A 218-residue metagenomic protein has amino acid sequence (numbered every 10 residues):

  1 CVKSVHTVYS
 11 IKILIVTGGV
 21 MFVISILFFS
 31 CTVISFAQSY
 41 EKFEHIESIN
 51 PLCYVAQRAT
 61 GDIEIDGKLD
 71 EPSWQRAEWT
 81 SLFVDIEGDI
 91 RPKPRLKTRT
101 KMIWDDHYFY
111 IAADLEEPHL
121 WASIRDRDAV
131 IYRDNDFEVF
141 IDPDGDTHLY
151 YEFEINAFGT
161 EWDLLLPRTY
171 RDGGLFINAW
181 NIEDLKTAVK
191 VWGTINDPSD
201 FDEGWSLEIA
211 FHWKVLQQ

Functional and structural regions predicted by a protein language model:
C1-V20: Short, Lys/Arg-enriched N-terminal segments with co-localized hydrophobic residues within the first ~10-30 amino acids
I11-K12, S30, T60, E152: Exposed boundary/loop context
F22-V33: Sec-dependent N-terminal signal peptides
A37-Q218: Structural preference for beta-rich elements and adjacent junctions enriched in aromatics
